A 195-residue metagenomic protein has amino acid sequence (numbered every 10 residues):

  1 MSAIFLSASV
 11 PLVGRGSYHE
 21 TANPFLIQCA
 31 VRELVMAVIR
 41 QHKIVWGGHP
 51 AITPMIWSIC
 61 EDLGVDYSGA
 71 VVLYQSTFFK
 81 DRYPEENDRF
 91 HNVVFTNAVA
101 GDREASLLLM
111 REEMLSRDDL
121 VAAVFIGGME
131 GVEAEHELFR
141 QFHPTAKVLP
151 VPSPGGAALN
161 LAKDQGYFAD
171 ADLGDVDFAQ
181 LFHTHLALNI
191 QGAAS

Functional and structural regions predicted by a protein language model:
M1-I4: Extreme N-terminal starter segment of soluble prokaryotic enzymes
S7-S17, T21-A194: Acidic/glycine-enriched connector segments
